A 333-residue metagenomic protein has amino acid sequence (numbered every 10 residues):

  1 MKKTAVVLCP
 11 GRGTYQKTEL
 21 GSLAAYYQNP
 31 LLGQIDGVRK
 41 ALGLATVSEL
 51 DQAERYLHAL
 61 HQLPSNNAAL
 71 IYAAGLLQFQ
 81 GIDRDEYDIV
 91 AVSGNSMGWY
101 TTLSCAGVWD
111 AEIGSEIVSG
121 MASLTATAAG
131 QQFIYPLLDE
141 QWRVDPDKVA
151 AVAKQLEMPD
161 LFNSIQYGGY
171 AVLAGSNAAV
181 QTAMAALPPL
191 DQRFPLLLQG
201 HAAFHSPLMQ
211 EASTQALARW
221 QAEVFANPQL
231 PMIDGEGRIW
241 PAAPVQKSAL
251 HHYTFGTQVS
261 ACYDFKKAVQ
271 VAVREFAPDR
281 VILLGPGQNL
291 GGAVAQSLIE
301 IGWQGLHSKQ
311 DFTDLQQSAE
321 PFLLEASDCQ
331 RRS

Functional and structural regions predicted by a protein language model:
M1-V6, V271, E275: Short, low-complexity connector segments at domain boundaries
K2-S93, L173: Helix-rich "cap/lid" substructures immediately adjacent to catalytic or cofactor-binding pockets
P10-R12, M97, L284-P286: Glycine-rich beta-strand-to-loop/alpha-helix junction loops that act as flexible
G21-N29, Q80, A106-G120, V152-A153 (+1 more regions): A glycine- and small-aliphatic-rich helix-loop capping segment at beta-alpha/alpha-beta transitions that lines
V90-G98, T102, A106: Gly/Ala-rich beta-loop-alpha elbow adjacent to hydrolase catalytic centers
A106-S248: Alpha/beta catalytic cores of group-transfer enzymes, especially the acyltransferase/condensing modules of polyketide
R193-L284, N289-G291, A319-S333: Acyltransferase
L290-Q330: Short acidic, glycine/proline-enriched helix-loop-strand junctions
